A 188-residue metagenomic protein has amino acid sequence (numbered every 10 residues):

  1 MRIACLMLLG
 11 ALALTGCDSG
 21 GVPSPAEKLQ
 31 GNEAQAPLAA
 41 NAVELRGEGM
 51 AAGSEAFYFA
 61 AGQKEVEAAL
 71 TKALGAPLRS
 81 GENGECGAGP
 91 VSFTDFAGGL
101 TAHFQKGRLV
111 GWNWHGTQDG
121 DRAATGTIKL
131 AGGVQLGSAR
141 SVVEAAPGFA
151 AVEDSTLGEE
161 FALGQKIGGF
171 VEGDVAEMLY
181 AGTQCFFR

Functional and structural regions predicted by a protein language model:
M1-T15: Sec-dependent bacterial lipoprotein signal peptides
C17-T156, L163, V171-R188: Short helix/turn-capping signatures at newly exposed starts of structured segments
